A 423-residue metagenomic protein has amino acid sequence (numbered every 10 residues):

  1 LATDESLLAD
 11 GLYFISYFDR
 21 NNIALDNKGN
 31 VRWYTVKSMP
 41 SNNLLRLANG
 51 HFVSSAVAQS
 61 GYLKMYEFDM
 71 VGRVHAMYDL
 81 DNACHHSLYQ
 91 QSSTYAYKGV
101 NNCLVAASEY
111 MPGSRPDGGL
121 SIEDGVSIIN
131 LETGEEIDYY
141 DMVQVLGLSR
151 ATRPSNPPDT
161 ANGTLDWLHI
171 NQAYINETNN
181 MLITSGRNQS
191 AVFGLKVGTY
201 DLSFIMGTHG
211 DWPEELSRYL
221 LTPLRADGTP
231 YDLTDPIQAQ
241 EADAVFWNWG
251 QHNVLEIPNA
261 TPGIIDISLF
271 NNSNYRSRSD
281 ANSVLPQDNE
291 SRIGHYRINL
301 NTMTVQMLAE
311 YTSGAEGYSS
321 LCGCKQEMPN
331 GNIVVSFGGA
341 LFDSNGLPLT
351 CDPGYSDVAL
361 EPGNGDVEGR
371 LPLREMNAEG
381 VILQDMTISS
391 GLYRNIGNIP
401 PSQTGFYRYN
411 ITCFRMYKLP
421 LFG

Functional and structural regions predicted by a protein language model:
L1-G423: Histidine-/acidic-rich catalytic cores in large beta-rich domains
